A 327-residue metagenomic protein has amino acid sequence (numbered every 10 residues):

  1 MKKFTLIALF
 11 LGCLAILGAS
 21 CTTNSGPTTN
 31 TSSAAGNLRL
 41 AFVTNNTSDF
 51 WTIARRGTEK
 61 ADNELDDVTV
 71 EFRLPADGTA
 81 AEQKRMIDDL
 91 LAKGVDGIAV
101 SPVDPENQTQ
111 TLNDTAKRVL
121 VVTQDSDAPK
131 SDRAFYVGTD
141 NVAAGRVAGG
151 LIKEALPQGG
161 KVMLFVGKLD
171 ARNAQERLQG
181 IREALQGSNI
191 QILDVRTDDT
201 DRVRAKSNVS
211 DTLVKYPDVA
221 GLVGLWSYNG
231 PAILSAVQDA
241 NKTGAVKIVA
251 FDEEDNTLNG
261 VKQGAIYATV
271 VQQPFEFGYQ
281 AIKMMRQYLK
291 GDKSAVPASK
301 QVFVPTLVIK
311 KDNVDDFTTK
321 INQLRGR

Functional and structural regions predicted by a protein language model:
M1-R39, N113-L120, R327: Short, low-complexity disordered leader/linker segments with a strong preference for bacterial N-terminal type II
A34-G36, F165, L169, N173 (+2 more regions): Hinge/cleft segment of the Venus flytrap/periplasmic-binding protein
L38-L65, E71-R85, V95, S101-P105 (+2 more regions): Extracytoplasmic "Venus flytrap"
A41-T44, G94-P102, V122-Q124, M163-V166 (+4 more regions): Periplasmic-binding protein-like
F72, P129-L151, L164-K168, V195 (+1 more regions): Short beta-strand elements at the ligand-binding edges of bilobed clamshell
Q83, V137-V162, R204-K206, E253-T257 (+1 more regions): Hydrophobic alpha-helical segments within soluble ligand-binding/sensing domains
A99-T115, I181, D199-G260: Hydrophobic alpha-helical
P105-A143, K161, D252-K262, I266-Y267 (+1 more regions): Flexible loop/hinge segments that line or gate small-molecule binding clefts
